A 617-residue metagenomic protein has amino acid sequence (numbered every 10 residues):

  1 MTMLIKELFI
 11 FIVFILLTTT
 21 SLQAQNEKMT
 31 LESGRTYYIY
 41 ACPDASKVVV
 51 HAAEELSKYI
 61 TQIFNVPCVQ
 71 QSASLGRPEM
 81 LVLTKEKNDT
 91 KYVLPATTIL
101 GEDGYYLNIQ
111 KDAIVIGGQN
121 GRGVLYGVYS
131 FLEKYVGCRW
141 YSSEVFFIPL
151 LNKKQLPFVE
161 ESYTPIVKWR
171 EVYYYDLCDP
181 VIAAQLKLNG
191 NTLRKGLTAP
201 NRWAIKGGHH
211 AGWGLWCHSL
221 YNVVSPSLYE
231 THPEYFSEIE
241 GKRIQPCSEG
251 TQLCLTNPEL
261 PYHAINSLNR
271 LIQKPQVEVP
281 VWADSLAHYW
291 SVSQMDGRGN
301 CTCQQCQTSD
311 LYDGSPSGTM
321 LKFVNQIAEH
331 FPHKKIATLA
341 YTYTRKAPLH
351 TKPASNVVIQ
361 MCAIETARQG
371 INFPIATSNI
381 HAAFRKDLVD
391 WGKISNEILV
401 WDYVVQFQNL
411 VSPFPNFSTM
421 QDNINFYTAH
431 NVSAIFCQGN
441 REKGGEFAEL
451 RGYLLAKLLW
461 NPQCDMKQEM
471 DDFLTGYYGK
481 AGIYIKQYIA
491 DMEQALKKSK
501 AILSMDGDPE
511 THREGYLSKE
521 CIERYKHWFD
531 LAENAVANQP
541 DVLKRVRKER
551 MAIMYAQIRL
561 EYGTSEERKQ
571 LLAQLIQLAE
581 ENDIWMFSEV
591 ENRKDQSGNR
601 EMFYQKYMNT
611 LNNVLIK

Functional and structural regions predicted by a protein language model:
E7-L17: Sec-dependent N-terminal signal peptides
V13-I15, L22-Y106, F146, L151-S162: Acidic, contiguous N-terminal accessory segments
A52-E55, Y59-T61, T97-K322, A328-H333 (+2 more regions): Feature activates predominantly on carbohydrate-active enzymes
C178, Q294-R298, A340-T344, A363-E365 (+3 more regions): Active-site-proximal loop/turn and secondary-structure-junction residues that shape catalytic pockets, frequently
L255-Y262, R270, N379-I483, Q487: Structured mid-domain segments that build the active-site/substrate or prosthetic-cofactor binding neighborhood
D310-I327, A354-P374, Y427, K457-C464: Acidic, His- and aromatic-enriched active-site or binding-groove loops in soluble protein domains that engage sugars
A337-R368, V411-T419, G444-G452: Substrate-binding cleft/loops of secretory-pathway carbohydrate-active enzymes
N431, L458-K617: Catalytic domains of carbohydrate-active enzymes that cleave complex glycans
